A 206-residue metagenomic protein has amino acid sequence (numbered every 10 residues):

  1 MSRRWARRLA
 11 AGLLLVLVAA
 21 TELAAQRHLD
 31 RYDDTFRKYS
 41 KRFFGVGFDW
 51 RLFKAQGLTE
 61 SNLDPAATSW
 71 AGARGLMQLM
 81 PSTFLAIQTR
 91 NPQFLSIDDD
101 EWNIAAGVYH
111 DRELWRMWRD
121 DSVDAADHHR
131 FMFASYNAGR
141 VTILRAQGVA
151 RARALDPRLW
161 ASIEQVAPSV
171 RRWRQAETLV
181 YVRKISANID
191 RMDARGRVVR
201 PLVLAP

Functional and structural regions predicted by a protein language model:
S2-A10: Bacterial N-terminal signal peptides that target proteins for export
R3, L23-D34, S82-P206: Non-catalytic cell-wall polysaccharide-engagement segments
L14-E22: Hydrophobic h-region of N-terminal signal peptides that target proteins for export in Gram-negative bacteria
S40-F48, D121: Short, charged helix-capping/linker segments at alpha-helix termini
G45-D49, Q175-T178: Extracellular/periplasmic catalytic domains that process cell-envelope and extracellular macromolecules
F48-F53, L58, A71-R74, H128-H129: Extracytoplasmic
L58-L76, M80-T83, G139, I185: Cell-wall polysaccharide-cleaving catalytic domain and substrate-binding groove, primarily in peptidoglycan/chitin
